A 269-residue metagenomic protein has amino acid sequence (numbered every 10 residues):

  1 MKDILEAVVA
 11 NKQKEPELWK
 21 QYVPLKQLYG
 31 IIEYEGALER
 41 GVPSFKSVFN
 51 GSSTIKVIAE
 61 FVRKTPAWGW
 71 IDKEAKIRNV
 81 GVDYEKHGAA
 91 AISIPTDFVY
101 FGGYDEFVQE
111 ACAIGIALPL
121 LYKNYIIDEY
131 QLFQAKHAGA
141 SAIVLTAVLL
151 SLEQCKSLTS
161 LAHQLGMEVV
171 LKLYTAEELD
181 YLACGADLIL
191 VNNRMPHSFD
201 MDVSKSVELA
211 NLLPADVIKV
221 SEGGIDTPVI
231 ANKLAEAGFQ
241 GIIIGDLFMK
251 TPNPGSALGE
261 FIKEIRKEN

Functional and structural regions predicted by a protein language model:
M1-D72: An N-cap/entry alpha-helix motif that binds or orients negatively charged groups
K56-E60, A91-S93, P119-L121, S141-V144 (+4 more regions): Structural preference for beta-strand elements that scaffold enzyme active sites
F61-K76, P119-I127, V170-K172, V220-I225: Active-site mouth loops of central-metabolism enzymes
R63, A67-E74, D83-G102, Y181-A210: Glycine/Thr-rich beta-alpha phosphate-binding loop at enzyme active sites
I94, Q134-Q154, V191-D200, F239-L258: Glycine-rich phosphate-binding active-site loops on the catalytic face of alpha/beta enzymes
D105-I116, E129, L150-S157, A176-L188 (+2 more regions): Short loop-to-alpha-helix "cap/lid" segments that border enzyme active sites across diverse enzyme classes
I127-G139, Y174-A186, S221-I244: Catalytic cores of alpha/beta
L209-L212, K250-N269: C-terminal helical cap(s) of enzyme catalytic domains, especially alpha/beta-barrels
